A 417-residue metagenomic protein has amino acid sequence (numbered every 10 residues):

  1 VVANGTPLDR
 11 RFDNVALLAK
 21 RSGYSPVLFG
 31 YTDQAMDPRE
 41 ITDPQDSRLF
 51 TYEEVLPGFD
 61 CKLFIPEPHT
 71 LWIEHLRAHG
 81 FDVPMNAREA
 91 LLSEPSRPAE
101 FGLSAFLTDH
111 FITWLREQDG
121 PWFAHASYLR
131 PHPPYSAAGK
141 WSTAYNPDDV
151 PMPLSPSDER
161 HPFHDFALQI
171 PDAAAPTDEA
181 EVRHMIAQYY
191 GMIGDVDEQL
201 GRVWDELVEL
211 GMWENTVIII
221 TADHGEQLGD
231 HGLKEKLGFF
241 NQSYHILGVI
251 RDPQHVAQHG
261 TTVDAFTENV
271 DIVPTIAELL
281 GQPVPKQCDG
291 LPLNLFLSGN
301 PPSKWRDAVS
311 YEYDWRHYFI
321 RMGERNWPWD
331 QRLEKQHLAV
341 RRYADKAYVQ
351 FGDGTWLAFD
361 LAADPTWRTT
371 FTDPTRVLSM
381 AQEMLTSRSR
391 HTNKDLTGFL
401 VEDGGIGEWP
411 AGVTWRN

Functional and structural regions predicted by a protein language model:
V1-R97: Catalytic-site neighborhoods of secreted/periplasmic enzymes that process anionic sulfate/phosphate groups
G5-F12, I186-G194, G238-Y244, V256-P274 (+3 more regions): A short beta-strand-to-alpha-helix junction
A19, Y31, F123-A126, Y145 (+5 more regions): A short aromatic-rich beta-strand->coil structural motif
R39-I65, H69, F101-P156, V208-V217: Active-site regions of oxyanion-processing enzymes, predominantly non-cytosolic
E53-G58, I65-L71, H224-D230, V270-V273 (+3 more regions): C-terminal cap/loop subdomain of S1 sulfatases and analogous C-terminal strand-loop tails that border
G102-R116, M152, A174-T216, L279: A long, amphipathic alpha-helix that forms part of the scaffold/cap immediately adjacent to metal-dependent active
P134-K140, E206-E268: Histidine-centered active-site microenvironments of extracellular/periplasmic hydrolases and transferases
A174-E181, G352, T370-N417: Long, internal low-complexity/basic segments
